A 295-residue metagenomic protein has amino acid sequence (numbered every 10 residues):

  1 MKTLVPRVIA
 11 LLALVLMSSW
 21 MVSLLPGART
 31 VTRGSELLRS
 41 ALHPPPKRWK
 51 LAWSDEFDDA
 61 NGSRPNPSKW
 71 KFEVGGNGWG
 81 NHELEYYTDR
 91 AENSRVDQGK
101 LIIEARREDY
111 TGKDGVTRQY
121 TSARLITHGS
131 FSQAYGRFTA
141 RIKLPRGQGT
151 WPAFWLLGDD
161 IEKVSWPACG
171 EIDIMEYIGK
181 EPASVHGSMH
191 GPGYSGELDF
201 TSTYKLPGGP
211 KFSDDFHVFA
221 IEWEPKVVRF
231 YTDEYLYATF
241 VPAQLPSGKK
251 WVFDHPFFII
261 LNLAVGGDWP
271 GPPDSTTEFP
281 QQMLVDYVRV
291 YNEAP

Functional and structural regions predicted by a protein language model:
M1-L11: N-terminal Sec-pathway targeting helices
K2, V22, S40-A41: Generic N-terminal simple sequence motifs
P6, V15, G27-R29: Low-complexity intrinsically disordered segments
I9-W20: Hydrophobic membrane-insertion alpha-helices, especially the h-region of bacterial N-terminal signal peptides
M21-V31: Hydrophobic single-pass membrane-insertion segments
R29-P295: GH16 jelly-roll
